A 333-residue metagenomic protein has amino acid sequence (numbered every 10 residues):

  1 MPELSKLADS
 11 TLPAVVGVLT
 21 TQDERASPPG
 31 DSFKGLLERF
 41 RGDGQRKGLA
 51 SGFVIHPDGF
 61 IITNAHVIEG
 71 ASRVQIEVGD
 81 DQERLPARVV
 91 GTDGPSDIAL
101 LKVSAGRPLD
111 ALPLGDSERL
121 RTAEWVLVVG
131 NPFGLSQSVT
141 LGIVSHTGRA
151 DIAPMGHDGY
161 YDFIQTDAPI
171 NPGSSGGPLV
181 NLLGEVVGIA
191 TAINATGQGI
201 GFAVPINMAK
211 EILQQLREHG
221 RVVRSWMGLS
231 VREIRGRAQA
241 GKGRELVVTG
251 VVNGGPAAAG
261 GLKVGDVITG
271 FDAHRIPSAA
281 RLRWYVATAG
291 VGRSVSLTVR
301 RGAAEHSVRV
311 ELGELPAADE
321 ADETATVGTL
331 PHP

Functional and structural regions predicted by a protein language model:
M1-I61, E69-Q75, D80-R84, P95-I98 (+4 more regions): Glycine-biased strand-turn-strand hairpin within the trypsin-fold
K6, S51, A65, R88 (+3 more regions): C-terminal recognition in membrane/secretory proteostasis and scaffolding
V18-T21, P57, N64-A65, V90-T92 (+8 more regions): Residue-level recognition of beta-strand microenvironments
K47-L49, I55-S138, P172, G270 (+5 more regions): Conserved active-site neighborhood of the chymotrypsin/trypsin-like protease fold
F53-V54, P169-I189, I268: Catalytic nucleophile loop of clan PA
P57, A105, N131, R149 (+6 more regions): Short, conserved catalytic or interaction motifs in soluble domains
V67, L112-D116, E124-D158, G199-I200 (+1 more regions): Flexible, gly/ser-rich surface segments that form the specificity/activation loops bordering the active-site cleft
E185-R224: C-terminal subregion of chymotrypsin/trypsin-like serine protease catalytic domains
